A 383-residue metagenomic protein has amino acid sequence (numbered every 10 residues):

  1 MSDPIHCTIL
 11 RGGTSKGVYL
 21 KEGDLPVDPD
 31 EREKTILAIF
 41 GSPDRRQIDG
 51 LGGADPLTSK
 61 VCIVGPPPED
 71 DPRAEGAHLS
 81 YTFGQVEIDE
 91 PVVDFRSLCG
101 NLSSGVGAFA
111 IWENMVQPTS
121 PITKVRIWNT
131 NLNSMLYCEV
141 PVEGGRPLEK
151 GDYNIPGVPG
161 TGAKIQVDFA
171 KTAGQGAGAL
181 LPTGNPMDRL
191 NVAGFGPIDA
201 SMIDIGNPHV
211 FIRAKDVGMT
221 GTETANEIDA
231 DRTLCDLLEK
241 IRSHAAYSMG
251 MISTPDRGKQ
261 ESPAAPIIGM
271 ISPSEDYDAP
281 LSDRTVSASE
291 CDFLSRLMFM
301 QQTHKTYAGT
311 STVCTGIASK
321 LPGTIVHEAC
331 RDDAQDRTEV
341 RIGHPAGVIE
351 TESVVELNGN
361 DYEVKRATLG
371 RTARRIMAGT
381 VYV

Functional and structural regions predicted by a protein language model:
M1-V383: A glycine-rich beta-to-alpha transition motif near the start of alpha/beta enzyme domains, typified by
